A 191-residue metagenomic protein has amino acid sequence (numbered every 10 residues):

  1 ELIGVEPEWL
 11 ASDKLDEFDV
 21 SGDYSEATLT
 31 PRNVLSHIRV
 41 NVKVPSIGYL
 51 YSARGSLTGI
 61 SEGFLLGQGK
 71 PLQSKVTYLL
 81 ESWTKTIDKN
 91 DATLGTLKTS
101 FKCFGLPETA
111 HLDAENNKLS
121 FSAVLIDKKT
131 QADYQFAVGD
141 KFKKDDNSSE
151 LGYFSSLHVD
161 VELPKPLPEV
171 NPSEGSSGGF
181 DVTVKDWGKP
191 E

Functional and structural regions predicted by a protein language model:
E1-V34: Short, low-hydrophobicity acidic/polar segments
D19, T30, P45, H111-D113: Generic marker of residues within folded, mature protein domains
V34, Y49-Y51: Short loop/turn segments at connectors of secondary-structure elements within structured domains
S36-I38: Structural beta-strand segments of beta-rich domains
N41-Y49: Structural motif
Y51-S148: Tryptophan-paired
K144, S148-L151, S155-E191: Extended, compositionally biased alpha-helical segments that mediate assembly or anchoring
